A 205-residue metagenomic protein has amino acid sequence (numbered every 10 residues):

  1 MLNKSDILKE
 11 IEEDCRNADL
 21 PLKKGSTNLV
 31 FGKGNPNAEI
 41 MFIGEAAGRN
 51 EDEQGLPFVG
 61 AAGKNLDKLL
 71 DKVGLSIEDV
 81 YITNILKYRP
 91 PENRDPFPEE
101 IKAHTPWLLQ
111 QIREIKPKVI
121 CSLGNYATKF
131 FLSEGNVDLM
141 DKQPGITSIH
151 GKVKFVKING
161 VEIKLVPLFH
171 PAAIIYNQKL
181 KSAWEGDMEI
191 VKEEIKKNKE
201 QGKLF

Functional and structural regions predicted by a protein language model:
M1-A61, D71-K72, N159-V161, K197-F205: Active-site and ligand/interface coordination hotspots across diverse enzymes and nucleic-acid-associated assemblies
L2-S5, I77-E78, I85-F205: Glycine/proline-rich loop-helix segments at beta-alpha junctions forming the active-site rim of enzyme cores
A18, A38, A46-A47, A61-A62 (+4 more regions): A sequence-composition feature that detects small, non-aromatic residues
